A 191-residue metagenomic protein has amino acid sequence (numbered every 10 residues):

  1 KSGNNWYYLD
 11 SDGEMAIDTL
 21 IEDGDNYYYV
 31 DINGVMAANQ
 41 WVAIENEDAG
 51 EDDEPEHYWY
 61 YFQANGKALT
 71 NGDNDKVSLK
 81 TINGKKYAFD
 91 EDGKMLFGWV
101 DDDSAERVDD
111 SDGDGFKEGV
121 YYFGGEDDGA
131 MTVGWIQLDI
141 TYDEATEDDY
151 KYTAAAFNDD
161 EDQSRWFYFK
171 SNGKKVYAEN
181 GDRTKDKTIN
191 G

Functional and structural regions predicted by a protein language model:
K1-G191: Extracellular adhesion/carbohydrate-binding repeat motifs centered on closely spaced tryptophans
